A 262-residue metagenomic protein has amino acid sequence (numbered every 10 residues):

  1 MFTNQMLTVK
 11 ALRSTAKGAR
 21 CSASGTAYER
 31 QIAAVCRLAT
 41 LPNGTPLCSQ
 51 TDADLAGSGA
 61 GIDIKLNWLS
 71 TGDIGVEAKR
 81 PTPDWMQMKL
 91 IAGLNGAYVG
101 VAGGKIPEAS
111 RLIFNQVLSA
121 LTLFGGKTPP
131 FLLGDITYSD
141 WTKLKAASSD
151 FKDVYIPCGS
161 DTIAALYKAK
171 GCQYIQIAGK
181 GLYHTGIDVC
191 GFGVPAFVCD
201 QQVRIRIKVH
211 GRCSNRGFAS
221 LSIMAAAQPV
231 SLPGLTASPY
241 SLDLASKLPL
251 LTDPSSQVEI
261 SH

Functional and structural regions predicted by a protein language model:
T3, L250, Q257-S261: Viral virion structural and adsorption modules
T3-Q5, I113: Intrinsically disordered, low-complexity serine/threonine-rich segments
R13-A23, I74-S241, P249-L251: Catalytic cores of nucleic-acid endonucleases
T15-A97: Catalytic centers of nucleases
T51, S222-M224, V258: Serine/proline-rich low-complexity intrinsically disordered segments, especially terminal tails, linkers
